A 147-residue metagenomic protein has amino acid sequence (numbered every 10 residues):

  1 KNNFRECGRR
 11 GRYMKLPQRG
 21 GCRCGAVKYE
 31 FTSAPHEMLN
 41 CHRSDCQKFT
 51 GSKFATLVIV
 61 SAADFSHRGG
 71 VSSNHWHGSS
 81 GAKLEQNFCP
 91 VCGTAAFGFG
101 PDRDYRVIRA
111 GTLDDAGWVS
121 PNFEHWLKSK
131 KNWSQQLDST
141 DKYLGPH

Functional and structural regions predicted by a protein language model:
N2-H147: A short Gly-Trp-Pro
